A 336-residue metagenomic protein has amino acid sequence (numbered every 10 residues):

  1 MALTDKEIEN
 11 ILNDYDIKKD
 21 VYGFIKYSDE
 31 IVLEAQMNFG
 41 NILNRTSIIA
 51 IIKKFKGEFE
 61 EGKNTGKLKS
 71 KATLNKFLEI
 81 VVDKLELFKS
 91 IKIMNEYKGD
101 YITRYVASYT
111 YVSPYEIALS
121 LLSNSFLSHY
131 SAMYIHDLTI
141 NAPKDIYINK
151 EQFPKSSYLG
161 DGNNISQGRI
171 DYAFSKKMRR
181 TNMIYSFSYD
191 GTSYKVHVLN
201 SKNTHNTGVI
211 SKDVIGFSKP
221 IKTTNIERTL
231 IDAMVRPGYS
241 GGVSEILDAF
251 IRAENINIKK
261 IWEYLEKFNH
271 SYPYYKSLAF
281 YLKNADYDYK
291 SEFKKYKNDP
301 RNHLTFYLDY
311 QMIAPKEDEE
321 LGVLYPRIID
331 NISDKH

Functional and structural regions predicted by a protein language model:
A2-R45: Positively charged, polyanion-binding regions of nucleic-acid-associated proteins
E9-L12, K56, V82: Residue-level detector of alpha-helical secondary structure
I31, N44-K63: DNA-recognition alpha helix
G40, T65-K69, I117-N124, S218 (+4 more regions): Conserved aromatic-histidine-acidic binding/catalytic patches
L43-I52, N95-Y105, N200-H205: Short, compositionally biased low-complexity segments
K71, N75-S188, V323: Short gly/ser-rich loop at a beta-strand->alpha-helix junction or flexible surface loop bordering the NTP-binding
I135-H336: Phosphate-handling catalytic interfaces
